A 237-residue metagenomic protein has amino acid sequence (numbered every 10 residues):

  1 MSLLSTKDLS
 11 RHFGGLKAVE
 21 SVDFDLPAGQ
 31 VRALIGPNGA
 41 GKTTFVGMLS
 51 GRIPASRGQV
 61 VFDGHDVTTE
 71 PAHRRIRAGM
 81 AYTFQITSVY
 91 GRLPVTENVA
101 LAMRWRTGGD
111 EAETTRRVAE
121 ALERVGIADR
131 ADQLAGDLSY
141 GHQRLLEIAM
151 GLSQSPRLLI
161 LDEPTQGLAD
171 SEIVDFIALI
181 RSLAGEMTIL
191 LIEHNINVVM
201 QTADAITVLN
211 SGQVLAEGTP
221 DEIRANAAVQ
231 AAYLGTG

Functional and structural regions predicted by a protein language model:
S2-G237: Glycine-rich phosphate-binding loops of nucleotide-dependent enzymes
